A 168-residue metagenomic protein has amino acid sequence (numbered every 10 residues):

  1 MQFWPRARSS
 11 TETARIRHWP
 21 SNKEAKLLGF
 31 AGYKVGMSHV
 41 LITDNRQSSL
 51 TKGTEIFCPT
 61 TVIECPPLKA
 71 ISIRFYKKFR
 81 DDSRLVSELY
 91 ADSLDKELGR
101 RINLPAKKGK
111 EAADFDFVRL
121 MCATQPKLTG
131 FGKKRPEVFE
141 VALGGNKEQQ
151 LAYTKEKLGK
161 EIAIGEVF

Functional and structural regions predicted by a protein language model:
M1-F168: Extended basic (Lys/Arg/His-rich) segments that typically form rRNA-contacting surfaces in ribosomal proteins
